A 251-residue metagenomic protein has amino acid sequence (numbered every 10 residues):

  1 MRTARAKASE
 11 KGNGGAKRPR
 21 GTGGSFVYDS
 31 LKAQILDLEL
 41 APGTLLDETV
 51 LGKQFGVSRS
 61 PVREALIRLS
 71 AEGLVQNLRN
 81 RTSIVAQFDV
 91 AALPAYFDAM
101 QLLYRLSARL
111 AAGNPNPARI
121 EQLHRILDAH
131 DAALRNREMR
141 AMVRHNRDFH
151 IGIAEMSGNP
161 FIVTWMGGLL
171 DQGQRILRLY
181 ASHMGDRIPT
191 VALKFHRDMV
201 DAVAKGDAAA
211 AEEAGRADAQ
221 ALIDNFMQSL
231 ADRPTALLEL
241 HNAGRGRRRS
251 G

Functional and structural regions predicted by a protein language model:
M1-G113, I223-G251: Short linear motifs at protein or domain termini
R2, P19, I126-L127, N136 (+1 more regions): C-terminal all-alpha effector/ligand-binding and dimerization domain of prokaryotic HTH-type transcriptional repressors
R20, G24, M100, N116-R119 (+2 more regions): Generic alpha-helical segment signature
E39, L74, E138, D207-A208: Residue-level recognition of short, well-ordered coil/turn positions that link secondary-structure elements
A71, V75-Q76, G168-Q172, I188-T190: Mobile beta-alpha loop/short-helix "lid" or hinge segments that flank ligand
N77-L78, N146, V191-L193: Short, flexible turn/loop "capping" segments at secondary-structure junctions
A92, Y96, P117-R178, F195-A202 (+1 more regions): Conserved amphipathic alpha-helical segments that form helical-bundle/coiled-coil interaction surfaces
A112-G113, G158, S182: Short helix-capping/hinge motifs at transmembrane helix termini and TM-loop junctions
